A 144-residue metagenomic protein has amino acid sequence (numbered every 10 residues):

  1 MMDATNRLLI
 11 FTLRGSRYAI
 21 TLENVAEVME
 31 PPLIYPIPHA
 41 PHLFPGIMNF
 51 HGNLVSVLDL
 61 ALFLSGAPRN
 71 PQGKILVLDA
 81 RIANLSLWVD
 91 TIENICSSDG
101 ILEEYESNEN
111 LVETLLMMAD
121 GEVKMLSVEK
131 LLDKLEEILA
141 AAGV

Functional and structural regions predicted by a protein language model:
M1-V144: An acidic, low-aromatic, low-complexity terminal/linker signal
